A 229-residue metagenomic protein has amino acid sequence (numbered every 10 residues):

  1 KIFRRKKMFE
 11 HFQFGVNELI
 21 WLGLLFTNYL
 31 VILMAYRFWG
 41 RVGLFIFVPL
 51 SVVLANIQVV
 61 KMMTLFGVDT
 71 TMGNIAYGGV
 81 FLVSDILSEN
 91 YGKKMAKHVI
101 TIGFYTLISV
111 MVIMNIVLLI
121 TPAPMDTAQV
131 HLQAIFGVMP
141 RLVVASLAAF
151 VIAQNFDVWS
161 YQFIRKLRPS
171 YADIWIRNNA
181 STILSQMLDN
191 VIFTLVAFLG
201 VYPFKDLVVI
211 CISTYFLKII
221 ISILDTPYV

Functional and structural regions predicted by a protein language model:
K1-K7: Short, Lys/Arg-enriched N-terminal segments with co-localized hydrophobic residues within the first ~10-30 amino acids
M8-L87, K94: Hydrophobic transmembrane alpha-helices
V53, G103-F104, L147, V151 (+2 more regions): Transmembrane helix-bundle signature of multi-pass membrane transporters/permeases
V59, M63, V110-L118, D157 (+4 more regions): Alpha-helical transmembrane segments and their lipid-water interface positions in multi-pass membrane proteins
T101, Y105-M125, S146, F150-Q154 (+1 more regions): Transmembrane alpha-helix/helix-exit interface in multi-pass inner-membrane proteins
I116-R141: Membrane-interface interhelical connector segments
R141, A145, A149, R177 (+1 more regions): Membrane-embedded alpha-helical bundles of multi-pass transporters/translocases, especially carrier/permease families
I164-I176: Membrane interface segments of multi-pass transport proteins and intramembrane proteases
